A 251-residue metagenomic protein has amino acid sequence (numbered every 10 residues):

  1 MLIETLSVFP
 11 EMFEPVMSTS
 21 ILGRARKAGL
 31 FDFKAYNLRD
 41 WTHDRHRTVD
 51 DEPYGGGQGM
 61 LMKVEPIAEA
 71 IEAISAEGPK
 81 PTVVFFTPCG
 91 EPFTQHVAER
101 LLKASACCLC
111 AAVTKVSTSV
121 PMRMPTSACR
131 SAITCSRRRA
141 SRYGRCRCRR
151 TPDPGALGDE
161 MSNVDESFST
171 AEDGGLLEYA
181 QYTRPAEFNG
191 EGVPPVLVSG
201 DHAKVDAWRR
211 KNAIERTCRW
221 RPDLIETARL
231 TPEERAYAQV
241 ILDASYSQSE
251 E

Functional and structural regions predicted by a protein language model:
L2-D40: Glycine-rich, flexible N-terminal cofactor/catalytic loop recognition
E4-L6, K34-Y36, V84, C107-C108 (+1 more regions): Hydrophobic/aromatic beta-strand patches that form the interior of the parallel beta-sheet core in alpha/beta enzyme
F9, A112, I133: Active-site glycine-centered loops adjacent to acidic/histidine catalytic or metal-binding residues that shape
H43-H46, D50, Y54-A68: A short aromatic-anchored loop/beta-hairpin motif
L61-V113, T118, G155: S-adenosyl-L-methionine/SAH cofactor-binding core of RNA-modifying enzymes
S117, P121-D159, N163-D165, T170-A171 (+1 more regions): Structured adenosyl-cofactor binding patch, chiefly the S-adenosyl-L-methionine
E172-A228: Long, charged alpha-helical interface segments
K211, E215-E251: N-terminus-biased detector of the onset of the functional/mature region
